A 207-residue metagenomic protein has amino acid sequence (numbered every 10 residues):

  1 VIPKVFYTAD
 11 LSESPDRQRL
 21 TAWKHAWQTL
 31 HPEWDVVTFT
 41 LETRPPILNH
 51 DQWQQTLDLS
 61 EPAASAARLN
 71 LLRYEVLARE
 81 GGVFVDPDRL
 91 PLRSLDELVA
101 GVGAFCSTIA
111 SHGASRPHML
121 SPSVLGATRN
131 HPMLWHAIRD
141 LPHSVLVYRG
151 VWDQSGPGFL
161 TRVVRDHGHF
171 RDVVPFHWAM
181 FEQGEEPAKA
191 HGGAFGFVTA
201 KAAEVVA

Functional and structural regions predicted by a protein language model:
V1-L69, V85-A207: Glycosyltransferase-associated regions of secretory-pathway enzymes, highlighting luminal stem/catalytic domains
R68-G82: Solvent-exposed aromatic/hydrophobic patches embedded in short alpha-helical segments
